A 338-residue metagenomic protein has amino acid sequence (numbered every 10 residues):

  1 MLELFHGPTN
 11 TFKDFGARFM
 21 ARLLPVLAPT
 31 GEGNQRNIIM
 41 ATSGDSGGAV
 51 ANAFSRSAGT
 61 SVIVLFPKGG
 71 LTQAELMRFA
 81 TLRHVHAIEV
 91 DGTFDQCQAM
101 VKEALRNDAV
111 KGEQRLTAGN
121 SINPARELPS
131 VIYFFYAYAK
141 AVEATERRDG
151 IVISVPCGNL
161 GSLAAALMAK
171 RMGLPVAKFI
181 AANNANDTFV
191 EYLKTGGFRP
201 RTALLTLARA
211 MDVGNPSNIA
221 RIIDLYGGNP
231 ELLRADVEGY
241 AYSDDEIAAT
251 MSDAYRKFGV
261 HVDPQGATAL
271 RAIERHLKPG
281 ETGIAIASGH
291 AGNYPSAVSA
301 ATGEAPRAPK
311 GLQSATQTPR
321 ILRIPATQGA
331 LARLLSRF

Functional and structural regions predicted by a protein language model:
M1-F338: PLP-dependent amino-acid enzyme catalytic core
